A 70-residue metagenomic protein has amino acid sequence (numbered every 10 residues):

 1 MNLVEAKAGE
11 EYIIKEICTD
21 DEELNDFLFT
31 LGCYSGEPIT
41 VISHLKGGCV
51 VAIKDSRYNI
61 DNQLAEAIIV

Functional and structural regions predicted by a protein language model:
M1, C18-D20, S43-G48: Short, charged beta-turn/beta-strand-edge "cap" motif at the junction between a beta-strand and an adjacent loop
N2-E5, E66: Intrinsically disordered, low-complexity, charged/polar segments
I14-E16, T30-G32, V50-K54: Short, acidic/hydrophobic/Gly-rich beta-strand patch recurrent on exposed beta strands that often constitutes part
E23-F27: Short alpha-helix capping/helix-loop boundary micro-motifs
I42-V70: C-terminal structural segments of small proteins and small subunits
